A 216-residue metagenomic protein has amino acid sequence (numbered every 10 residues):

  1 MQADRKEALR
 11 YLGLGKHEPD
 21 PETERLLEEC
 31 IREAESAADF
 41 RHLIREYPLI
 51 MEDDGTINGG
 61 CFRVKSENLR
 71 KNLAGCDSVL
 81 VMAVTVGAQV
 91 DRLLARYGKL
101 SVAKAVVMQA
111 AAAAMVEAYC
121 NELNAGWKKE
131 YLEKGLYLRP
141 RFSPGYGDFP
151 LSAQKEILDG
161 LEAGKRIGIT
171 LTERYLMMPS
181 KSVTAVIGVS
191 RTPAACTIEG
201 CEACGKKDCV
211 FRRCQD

Functional and structural regions predicted by a protein language model:
M1-M108: Active-site helix-to-loop segments that bind/position phosphate- or nucleotide-bearing substrates and donors across
D20, F40-L49, W127-F142, Q215: Flexible, glycine/charged-enriched surface loops at secondary-structure junctions
E22-R25, E29, A114, A118 (+1 more regions): Conserved active-site and cofactor/substrate-binding residues in soluble primary-metabolism enzymes
I31-A38, N124-W127, Y131, G205-D208: Structural signal for hydrophobic packing residues in well-ordered secondary-structure cores of soluble enzyme domains
E67-K71, A203, D208, R213-D216: Metal/cofactor-centered catalytic core regions of large enzymes
V86, K134-F211: Short terminal or interdomain "cap/linker" segment that borders an active site or interface and mediates
L94-Y97, M108, A153, T184 (+2 more regions): Surface-exposed beta-strand edges and their flanking turn/coil or helix-capping segments
G98-D148: Long, amphipathic alpha-helical coupling/dimerization segments that relay conformational signals between
